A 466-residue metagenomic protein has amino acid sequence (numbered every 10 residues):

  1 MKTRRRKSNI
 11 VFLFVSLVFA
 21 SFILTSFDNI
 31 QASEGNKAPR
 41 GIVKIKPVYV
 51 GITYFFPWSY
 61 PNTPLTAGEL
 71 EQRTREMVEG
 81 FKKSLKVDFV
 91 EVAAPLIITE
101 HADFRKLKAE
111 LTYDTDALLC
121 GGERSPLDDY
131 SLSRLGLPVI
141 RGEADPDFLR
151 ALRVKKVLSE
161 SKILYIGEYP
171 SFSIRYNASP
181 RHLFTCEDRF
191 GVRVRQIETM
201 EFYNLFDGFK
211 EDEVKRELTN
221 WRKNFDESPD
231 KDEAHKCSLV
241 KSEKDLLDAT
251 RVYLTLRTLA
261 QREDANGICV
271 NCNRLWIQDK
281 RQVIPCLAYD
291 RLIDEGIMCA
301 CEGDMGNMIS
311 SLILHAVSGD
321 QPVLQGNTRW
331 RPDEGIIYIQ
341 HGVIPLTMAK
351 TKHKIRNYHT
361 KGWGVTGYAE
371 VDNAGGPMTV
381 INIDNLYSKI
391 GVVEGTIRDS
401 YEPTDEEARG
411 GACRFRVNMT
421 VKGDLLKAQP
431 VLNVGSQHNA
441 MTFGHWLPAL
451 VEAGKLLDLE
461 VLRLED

Functional and structural regions predicted by a protein language model:
M1-S8: N-terminal secretory signal peptides that target proteins for export/translocation
F12-T25: Bacterial N-terminal signal peptides
F22-K37: Bacterial Sec-dependent signal peptides at the C-terminal "C-region" and cleavage site
G35-K156, E160, P180, F184-G267 (+3 more regions): Metallocofactor- and cofactor-centric catalytic cores in central/energy metabolism, strongly enriched
R153-V192, I336-N357: Conserved anion/nucleotide-ligand pocket segment
I277-I293: Extended, charged helical/alpha-beta scaffold domains that provide interaction surfaces
G296-A408: C-terminal catalytic subdomain
T366-D466: Extended hydrophobic packing segments that form well-structured cores
